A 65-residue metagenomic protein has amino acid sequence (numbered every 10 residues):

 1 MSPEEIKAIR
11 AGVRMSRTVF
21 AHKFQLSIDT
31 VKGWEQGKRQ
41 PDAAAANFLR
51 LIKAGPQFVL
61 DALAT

Functional and structural regions predicted by a protein language model:
M1-G12, R50: A short, Lys/Arg-rich alpha-helix, primarily the initiator
K7, K23-Q25, Q36: Short amphipathic alpha-helical segments, especially helix-boundary/capping motifs
R14-K32: Short alpha-helical DNA-recognition segment
A21, Q36-T65: Short, Lys/Arg-rich amphipathic alpha-helical interaction segments that bind nucleic acids or acidic protein surfaces
